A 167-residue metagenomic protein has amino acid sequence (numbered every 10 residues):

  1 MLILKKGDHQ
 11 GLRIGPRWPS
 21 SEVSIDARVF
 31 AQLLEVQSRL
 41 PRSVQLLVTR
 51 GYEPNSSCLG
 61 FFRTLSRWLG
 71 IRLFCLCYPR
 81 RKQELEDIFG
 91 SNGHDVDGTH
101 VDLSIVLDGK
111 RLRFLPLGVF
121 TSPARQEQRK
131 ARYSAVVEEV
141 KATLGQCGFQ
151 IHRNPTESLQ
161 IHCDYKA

Functional and structural regions predicted by a protein language model:
M1-P16, G109, K141-G145: A domain-level signal for the structural core that forms small-molecule/cofactor-binding pockets and catalytic centers
D8-R13, L76-R80, E84-E86, L115-V119: Short amphipathic alpha-helical segments, especially helix-boundary/capping motifs
D8-W68: Active-site acidic/histidine clusters and adjacent loop/turn architecture that either coordinate catalytic ions
W18-S21, I71-Y78, A135-V136: N-terminal start-of-chain detector that recognizes signal peptides and the immediate post-cleavage beginning
I25-R28, P79-L85, K141-T143: A short linear-motif detector with a strong N-terminal bias
F30-L33, K82, H100: Generic internal hydrophobic packing segments that stabilize the cores of diverse globular domains
N55-E84, Y165-A167: Charged, often glycine-rich, active-site loop that binds/positions anionic groups
L69-R72, I88-A167: Catalytic cores and adjacent binding grooves of peptidoglycan-active enzymes
